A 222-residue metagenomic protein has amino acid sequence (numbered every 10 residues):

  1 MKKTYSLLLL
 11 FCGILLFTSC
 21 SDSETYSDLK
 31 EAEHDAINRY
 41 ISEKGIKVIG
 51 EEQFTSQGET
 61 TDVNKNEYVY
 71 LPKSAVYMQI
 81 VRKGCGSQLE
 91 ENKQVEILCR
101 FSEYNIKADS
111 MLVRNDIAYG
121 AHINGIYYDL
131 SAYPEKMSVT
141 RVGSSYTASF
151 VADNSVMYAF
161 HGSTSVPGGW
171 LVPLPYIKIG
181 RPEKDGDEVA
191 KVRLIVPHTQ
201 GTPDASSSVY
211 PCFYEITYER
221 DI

Functional and structural regions predicted by a protein language model:
M1-L9: Bacterial N-terminal signal peptides that target proteins for export
L15-S19: C-terminal motif of bacterial Sec signal peptides marking the signal peptidase cleavage site
C20-I222: Cross-family detector of peptidyl-prolyl cis-trans isomerase
